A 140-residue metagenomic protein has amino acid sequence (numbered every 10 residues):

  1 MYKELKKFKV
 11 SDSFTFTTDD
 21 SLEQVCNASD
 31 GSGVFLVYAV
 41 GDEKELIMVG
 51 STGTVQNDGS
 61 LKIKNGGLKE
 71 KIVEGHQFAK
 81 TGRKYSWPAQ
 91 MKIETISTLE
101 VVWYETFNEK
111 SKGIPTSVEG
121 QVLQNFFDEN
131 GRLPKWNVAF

Functional and structural regions predicted by a protein language model:
M1, L5, A28, I72 (+2 more regions): Generic hydrophobic, helix-prone segments enriched in Leu/Val/Ile
M1-K62, E109, G113, W136-F140: GIY-YIG nuclease catalytic motif and its immediate N-terminal context
E4, V25, H76-Q77, I93-E94 (+1 more regions): Alpha-helical interaction segments
K9, T17-S21, Y85-T95, S117-E119: Serine/threonine-rich low-complexity intrinsically disordered regions
V10, V73, Q77, T81 (+2 more regions): Generic surface-pattern signal
V55-K112: Conserved short loop/helix modules at catalytic or binding sites in compact beta-alpha or helix-hairpin-helix contexts
I93-F140: Structure-specific nucleic-acid interaction/processing domains
